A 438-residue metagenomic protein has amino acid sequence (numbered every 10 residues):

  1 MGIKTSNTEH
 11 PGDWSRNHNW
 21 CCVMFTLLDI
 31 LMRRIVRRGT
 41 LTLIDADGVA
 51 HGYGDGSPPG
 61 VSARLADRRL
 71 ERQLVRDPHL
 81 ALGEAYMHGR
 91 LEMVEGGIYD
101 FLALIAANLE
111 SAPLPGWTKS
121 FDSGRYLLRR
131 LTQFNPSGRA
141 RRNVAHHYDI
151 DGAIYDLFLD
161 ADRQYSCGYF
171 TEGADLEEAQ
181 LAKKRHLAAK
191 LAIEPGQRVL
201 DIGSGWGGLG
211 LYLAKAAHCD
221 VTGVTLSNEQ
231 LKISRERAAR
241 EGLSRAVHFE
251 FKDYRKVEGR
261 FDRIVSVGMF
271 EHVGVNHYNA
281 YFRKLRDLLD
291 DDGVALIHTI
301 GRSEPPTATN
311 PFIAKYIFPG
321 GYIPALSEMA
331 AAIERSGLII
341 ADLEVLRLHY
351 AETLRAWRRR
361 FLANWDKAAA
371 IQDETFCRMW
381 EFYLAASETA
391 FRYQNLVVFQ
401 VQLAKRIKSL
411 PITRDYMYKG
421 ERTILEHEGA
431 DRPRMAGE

Functional and structural regions predicted by a protein language model:
G2-A174, E178-L181, H186: Feature captures hydrophobic
G196-G203: Conserved class I S-adenosyl-L-methionine
W206-H218: Conserved SAM-binding loop of SAM-dependent methyltransferases across substrates and taxa, primarily the Class I
S234-R235: Conserved SAM-binding loop
R255-I264: A short acidic, Gly/Pro-enriched loop at the edge of an enzyme's catalytic core that lines a small-molecule cofactor
N279-D291: A short glycine-rich, Lys/Arg-flanked "PGG" loop and its adjoining helix->strand segment in the class I
D292-I300: Conserved beta-strand signature within the Rossmann-like core of class I S-adenosyl-L-methionine
I300-P411: Substrate-binding/catalytic lobe of Class I Rossmann-like enzymes that use SAM or dcSAM, i.e., the mid-to-C-terminal
